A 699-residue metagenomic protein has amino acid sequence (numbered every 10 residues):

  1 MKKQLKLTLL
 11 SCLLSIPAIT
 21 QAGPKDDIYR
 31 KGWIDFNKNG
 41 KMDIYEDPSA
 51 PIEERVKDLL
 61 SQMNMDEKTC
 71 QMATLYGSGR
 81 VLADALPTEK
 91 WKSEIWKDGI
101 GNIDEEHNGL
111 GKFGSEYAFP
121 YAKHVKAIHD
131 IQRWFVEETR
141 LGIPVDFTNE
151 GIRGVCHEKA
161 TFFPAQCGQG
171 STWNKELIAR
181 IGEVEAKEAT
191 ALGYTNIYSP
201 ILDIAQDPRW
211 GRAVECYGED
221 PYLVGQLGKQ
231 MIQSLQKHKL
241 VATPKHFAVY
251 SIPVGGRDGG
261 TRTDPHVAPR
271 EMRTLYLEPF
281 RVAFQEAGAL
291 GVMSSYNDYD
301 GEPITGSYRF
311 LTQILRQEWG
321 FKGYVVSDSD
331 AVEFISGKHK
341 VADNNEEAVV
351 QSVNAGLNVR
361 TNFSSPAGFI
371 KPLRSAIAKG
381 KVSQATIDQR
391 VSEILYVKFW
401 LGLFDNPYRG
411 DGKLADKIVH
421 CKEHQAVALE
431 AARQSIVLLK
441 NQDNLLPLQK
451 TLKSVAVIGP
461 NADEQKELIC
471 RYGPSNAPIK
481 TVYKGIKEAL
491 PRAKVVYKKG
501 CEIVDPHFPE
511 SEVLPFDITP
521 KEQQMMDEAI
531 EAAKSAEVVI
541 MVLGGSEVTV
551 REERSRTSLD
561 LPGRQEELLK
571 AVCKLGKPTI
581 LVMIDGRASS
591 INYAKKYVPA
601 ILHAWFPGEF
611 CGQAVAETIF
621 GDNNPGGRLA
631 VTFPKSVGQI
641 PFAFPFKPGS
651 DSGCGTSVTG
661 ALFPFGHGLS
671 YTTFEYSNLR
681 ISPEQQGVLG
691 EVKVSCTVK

Functional and structural regions predicted by a protein language model:
M1-K6: Positively charged n-region of N-terminal signal peptides that target proteins for export
T8-P17: Bacterial N-terminal signal peptides
A18-K699: Glycoside hydrolase catalytic-domain context in secreted enzymes
